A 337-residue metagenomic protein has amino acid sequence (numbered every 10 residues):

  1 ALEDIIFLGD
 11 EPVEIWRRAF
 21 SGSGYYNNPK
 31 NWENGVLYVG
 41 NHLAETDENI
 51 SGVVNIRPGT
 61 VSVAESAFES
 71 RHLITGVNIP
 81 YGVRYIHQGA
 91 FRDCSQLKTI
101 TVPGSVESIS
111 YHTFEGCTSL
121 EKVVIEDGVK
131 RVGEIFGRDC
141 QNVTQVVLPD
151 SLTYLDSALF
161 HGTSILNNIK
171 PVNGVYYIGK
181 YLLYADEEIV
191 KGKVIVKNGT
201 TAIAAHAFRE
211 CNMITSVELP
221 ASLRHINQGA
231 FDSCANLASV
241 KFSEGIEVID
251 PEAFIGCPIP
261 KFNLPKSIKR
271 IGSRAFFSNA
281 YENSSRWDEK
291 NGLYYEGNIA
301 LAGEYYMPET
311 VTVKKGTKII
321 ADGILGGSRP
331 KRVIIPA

Functional and structural regions predicted by a protein language model:
A1-E14, G24-G40, D47-S62, R71-Y85 (+11 more regions): Structural signature of tandem-repeat unit edges
R17-A19, E65-A67, H87-A90, S110-T113 (+7 more regions): Consensus positions within tandem repeat domains that build extended binding/scaffold surfaces
